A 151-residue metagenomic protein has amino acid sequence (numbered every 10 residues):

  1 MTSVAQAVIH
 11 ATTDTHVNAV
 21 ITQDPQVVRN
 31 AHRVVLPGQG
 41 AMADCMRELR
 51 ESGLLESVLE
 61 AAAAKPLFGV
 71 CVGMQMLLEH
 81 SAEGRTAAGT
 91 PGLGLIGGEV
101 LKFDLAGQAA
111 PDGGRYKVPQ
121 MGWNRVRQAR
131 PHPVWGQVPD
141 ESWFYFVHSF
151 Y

Functional and structural regions predicted by a protein language model:
M1-P66, V72, G94-R115: N-terminal beta1-alpha1 cap of cysteine-dependent amidohydrolase-like domains
A5-I9, L77-L78, Q128: Short, well-ordered amphipathic alpha-helices
A41-M46, Q75-A87: A short secondary-structure junction motif
P66-F68, Q75, W143: Proline-centered loop/turn at the N-terminus of a beta-strand
E79-Y151: Pocket-forming structural segment of enzyme catalytic cores
